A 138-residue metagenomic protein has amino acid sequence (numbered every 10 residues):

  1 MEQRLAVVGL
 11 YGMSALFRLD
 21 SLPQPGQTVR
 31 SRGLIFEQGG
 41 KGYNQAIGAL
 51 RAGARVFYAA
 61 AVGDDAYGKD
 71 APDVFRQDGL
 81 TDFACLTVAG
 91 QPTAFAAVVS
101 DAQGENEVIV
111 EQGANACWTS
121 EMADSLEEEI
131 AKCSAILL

Functional and structural regions predicted by a protein language model:
M1-A61, A66-D70: Glycine-rich phosphate/adenosyl-contacting loop at the front of the ribokinase-like
M1-Q3, R32, G53-R55, T81 (+3 more regions): Short coil/turn connectors at secondary-structure junctions
V7-V8, I47, V56, V62 (+4 more regions): Hydrophobic aliphatic residue packing
G33, A59-D64, T81-T93: Beta-strand->loop->alpha-helix junctions that form or flank phosphate-binding loops in nucleotide-handling enzymes
A66-D78, V98-V99, G104: Active-site-proximal loop->helix
F83-G90, V98-A135: Conserved phosphate-binding/catalytic loop of the ribokinase/pfkB sugar-kinase fold
